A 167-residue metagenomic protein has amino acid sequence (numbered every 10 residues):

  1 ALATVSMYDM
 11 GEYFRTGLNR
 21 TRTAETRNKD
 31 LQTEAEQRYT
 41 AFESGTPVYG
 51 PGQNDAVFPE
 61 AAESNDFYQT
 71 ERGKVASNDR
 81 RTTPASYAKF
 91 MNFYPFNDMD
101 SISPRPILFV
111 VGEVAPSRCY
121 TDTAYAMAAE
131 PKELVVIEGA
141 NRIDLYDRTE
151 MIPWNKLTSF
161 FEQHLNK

Functional and structural regions predicted by a protein language model:
A1-F67: Alpha/beta-hydrolase-fold enzymes
L2, L134-V136: Conserved beta-strand scaffold positions in the cores of enzyme catalytic domains, especially in NTP/NDP-utilizing
G11, G17, R81-M99, P116: Active-site nucleophile elbow and catalytic-triad environment of alpha/beta-hydrolase enzymes
D100-S103, M127-A129: Short, conserved loop/helix-junction motifs that constitute active-site signature segments in enzyme catalytic cores
I102-S103, L108-V111: Short beta-strand/loop motif that positions the catalytic acidic residue of the alpha/beta-hydrolase fold
G112-A115, G139-N141: Acidic beta-to-alpha connecting loop that harbors the catalytic carboxylate
E113-K132: Conserved loop-alpha-helix segment in the C-terminal half of the alpha/beta-hydrolase fold that carries the catalytic
E138-K167: Catalytic active-site module of serine/aspartate enzymes centered on a nucleophile-bearing elbow/loop
